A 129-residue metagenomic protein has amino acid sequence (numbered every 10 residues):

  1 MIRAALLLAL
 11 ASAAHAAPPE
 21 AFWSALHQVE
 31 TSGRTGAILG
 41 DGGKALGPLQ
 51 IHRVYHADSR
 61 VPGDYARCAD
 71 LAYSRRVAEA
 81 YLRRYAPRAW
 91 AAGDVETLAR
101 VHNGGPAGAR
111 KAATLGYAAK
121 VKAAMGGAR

Functional and structural regions predicted by a protein language model:
M1-L7: Sec-dependent signal peptide recognition, specifically the positively charged N-region followed immediately by
A11-A14: N-terminal signal peptide c-region/cleavage motif recognized by signal peptidases
A16-R129: Catalytic glycan-binding domains that act on GlcNAc-containing polysaccharides
